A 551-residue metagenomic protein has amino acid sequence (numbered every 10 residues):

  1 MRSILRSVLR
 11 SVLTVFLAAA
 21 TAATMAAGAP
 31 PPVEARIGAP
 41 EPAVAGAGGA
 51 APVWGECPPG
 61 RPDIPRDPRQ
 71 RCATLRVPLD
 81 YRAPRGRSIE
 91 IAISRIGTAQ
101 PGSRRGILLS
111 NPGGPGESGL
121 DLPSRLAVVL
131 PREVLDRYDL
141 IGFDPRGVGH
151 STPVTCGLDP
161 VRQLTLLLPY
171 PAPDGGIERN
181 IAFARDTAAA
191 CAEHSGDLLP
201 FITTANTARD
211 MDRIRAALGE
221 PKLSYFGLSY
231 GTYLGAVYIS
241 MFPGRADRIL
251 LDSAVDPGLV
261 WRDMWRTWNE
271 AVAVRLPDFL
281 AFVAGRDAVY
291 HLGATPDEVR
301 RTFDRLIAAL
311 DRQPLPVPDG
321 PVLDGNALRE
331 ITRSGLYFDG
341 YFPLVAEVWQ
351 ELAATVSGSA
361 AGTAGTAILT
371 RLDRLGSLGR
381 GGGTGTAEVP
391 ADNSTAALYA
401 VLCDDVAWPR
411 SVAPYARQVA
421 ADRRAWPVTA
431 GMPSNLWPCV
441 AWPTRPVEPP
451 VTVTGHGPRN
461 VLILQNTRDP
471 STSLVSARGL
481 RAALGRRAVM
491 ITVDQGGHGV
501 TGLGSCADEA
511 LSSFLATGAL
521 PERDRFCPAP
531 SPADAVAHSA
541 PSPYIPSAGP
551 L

Functional and structural regions predicted by a protein language model:
R2-G175, A208, D297, A441-V447 (+3 more regions): Catalytic-loop region of hydrolases
T155-L167, V237-T302, Q350-G379: A catalytic-pocket lid/entrance helix-loop region that shapes and gates access to the active site across common
E193-D197, A208-K222: Conserved acidic catalytic loop of the alpha/beta-hydrolase fold
E220-Y230: Alpha/beta-hydrolase fold nucleophile elbow
R300-R459, F526, V536, G549-P550: Alpha/beta-hydrolase fold active-site neighborhood
I463-R468: Conserved strand-to-loop "acid loop" that flanks and positions the catalytic carboxylate
S471-V475: Conserved alpha/beta-hydrolase "acid-adjacent" motif
D494-V500: Histidine-bearing beta->alpha loop at or near hydrolase active sites
